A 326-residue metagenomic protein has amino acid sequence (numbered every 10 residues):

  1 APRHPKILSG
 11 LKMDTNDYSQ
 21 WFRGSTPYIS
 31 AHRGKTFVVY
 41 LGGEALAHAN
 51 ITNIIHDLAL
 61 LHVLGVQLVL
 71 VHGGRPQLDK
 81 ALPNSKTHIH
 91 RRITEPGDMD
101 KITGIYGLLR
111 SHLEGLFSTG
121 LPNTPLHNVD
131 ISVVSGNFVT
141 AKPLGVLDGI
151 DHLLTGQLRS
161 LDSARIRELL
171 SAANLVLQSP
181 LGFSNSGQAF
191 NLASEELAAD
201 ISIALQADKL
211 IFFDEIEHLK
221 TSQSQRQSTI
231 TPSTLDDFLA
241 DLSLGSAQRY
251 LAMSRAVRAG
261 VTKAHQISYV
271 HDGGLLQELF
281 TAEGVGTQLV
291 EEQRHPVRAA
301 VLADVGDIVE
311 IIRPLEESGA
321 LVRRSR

Functional and structural regions predicted by a protein language model:
H4-Q266, R298-I312, E316, S325-R326: Nucleotide/pyrophosphate-binding catalytic subdomain
P76-L78, H271-L275, T281: Terminal amphipathic helices with adjacent charged low-complexity linkers/tails
L82-S85, L279, E283: Active-site catalytic pocket residues across diverse enzymes, especially alpha/beta-hydrolases
F280-L302: Conserved N-terminal entry element of GNAT/NAT acetyltransferase domains
A320-V322: A short gly/proline-enriched turn/hairpin at secondary-structure junctions
